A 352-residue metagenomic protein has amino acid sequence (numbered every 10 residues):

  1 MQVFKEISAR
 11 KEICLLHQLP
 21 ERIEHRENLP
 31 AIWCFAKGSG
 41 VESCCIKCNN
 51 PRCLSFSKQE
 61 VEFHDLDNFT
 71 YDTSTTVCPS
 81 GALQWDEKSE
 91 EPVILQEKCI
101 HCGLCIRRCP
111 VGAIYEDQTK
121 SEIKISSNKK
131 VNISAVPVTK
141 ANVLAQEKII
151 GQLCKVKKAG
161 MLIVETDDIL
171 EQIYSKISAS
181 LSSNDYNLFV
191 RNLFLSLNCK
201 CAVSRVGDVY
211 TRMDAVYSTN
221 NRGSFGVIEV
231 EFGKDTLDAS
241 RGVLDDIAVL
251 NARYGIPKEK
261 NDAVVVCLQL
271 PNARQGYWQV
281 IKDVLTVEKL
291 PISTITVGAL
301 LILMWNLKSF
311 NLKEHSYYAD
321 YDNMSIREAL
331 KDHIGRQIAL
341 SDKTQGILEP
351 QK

Functional and structural regions predicted by a protein language model:
M1-E87: Ferredoxin-type iron-sulfur electron-transfer modules and their immediate structural context
K47, T75-S80, I100-V111: C-type cytochrome heme c attachment motif
F56, D86-K88, A113, D117-T119: Short Cys/His-rich "knuckle" micro-motifs
L83-Q84, C105, I114-Y115, I228: Short hydrophobic beta-strand motif reused across regulatory alpha/beta modules
D86-C102, S121: Short linker/helix segments within small regulatory modules
Q118-N184, K352: Interdomain/boundary linker segments immediately adjacent to catalytic/signaling cores
A179-N184, L188-D342: Catalytic core segments in nucleotide and nucleic-acid processing enzymes
D342-Q351: Long, contiguous domain-sized segments
